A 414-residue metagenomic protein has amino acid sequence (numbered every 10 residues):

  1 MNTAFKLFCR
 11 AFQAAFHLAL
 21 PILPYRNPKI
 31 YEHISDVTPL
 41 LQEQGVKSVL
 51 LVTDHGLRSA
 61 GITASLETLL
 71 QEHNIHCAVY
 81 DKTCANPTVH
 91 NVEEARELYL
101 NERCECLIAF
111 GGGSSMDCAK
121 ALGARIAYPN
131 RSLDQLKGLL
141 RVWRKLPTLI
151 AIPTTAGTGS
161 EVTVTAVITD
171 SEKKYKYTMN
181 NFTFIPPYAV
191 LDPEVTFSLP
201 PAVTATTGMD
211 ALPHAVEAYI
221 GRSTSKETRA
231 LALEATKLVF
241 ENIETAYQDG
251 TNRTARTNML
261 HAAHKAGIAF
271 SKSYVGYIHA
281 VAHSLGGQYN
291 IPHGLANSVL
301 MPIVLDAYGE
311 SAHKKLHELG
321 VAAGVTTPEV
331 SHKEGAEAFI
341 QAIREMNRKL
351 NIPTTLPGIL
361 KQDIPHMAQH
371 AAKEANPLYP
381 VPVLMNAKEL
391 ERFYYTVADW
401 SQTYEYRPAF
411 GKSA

Functional and structural regions predicted by a protein language model:
M1-V79, Y404-A414: An N-terminal, well-structured beta->alpha segment
F5-F8, L316, T326-A414: C-terminal charged capping/lid subdomain of soluble metabolic enzymes
S48-D54, A78-D81, L107-F110, I150 (+1 more regions): Short glycine-rich or small-residue beta-strand-to-loop segments that form or flank ligand, phosphate, metal/Fe-S
R58-N130, T245-R256: N-terminal small/polar loop signature for handling phosphorylated ligands or for N-terminal nucleophile
H90-E194: Glycine/threonine-rich beta-strand-loop-alpha-helix active-site module that forms ligand/phosphate-binding
T165-S273: Carboxylate- and glycine-rich phosphate/diphosphate-binding segment that chelates Mg2+/Mn2+
S273-A338, R344: C-terminal catalytic subdomain
